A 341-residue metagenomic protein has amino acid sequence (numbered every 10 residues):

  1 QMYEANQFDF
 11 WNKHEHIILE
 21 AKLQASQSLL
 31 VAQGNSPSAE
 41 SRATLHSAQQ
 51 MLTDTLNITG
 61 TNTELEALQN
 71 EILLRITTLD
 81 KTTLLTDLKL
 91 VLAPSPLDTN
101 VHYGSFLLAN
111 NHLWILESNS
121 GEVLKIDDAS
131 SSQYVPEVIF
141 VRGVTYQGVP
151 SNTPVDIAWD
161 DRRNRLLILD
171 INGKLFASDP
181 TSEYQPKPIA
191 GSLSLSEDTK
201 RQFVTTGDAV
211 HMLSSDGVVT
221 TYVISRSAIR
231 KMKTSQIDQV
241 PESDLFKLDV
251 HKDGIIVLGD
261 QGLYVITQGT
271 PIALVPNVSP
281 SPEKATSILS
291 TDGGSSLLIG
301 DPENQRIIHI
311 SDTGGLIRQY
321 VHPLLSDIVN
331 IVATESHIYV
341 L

Functional and structural regions predicted by a protein language model:
Q1-S47, N57-D98, Y134: Amphipathic alpha-helical assembly segments used for oligomerization, scaffolding, or translocation
L90-L124, N152-D156: Beta-strand-rich domains and repeat architectures in extracellular enzymes and scaffolds, especially beta-propellers
P94-D98, I139-V141, T145-P150, A190-S196 (+3 more regions): Surface loop/turn motifs at the tips and blade-to-blade linkers of beta-strand repeat domains
T99-S105, Q147-A158, S194-D208, P241-K252 (+2 more regions): Repeated scaffold domains used in trafficking and secretory/extracellular systems, primarily beta-propellers
N110, I115-N119, A158-D161, L167-N172 (+7 more regions): Conserved beta-strand positions in repeat-built beta-propeller and related beta-rich domains
I115-R142: Beta-propeller domains
L124, F176, T220, Y264-V265 (+1 more regions): WD40 beta-propeller blade core
D128-S131, D179-E183, V223-S227, T267-P271 (+1 more regions): Short loop/turn segments that connect beta-strands within beta-propeller blades
